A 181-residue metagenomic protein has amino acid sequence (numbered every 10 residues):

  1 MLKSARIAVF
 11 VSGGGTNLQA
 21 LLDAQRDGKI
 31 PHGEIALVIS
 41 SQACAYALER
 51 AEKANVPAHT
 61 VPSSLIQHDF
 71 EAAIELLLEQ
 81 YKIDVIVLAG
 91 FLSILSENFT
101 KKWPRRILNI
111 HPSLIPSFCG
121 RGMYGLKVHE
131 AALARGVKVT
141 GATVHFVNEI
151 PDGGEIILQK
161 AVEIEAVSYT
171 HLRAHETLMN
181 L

Functional and structural regions predicted by a protein language model:
L2-Y46: N-terminal Rossmann-like dinucleotide-binding module
G33, L37-P62, I66-D69: Short, surface-exposed acidic-centric catalytic microdomains
Y46, E97-N98, H145-E165: Mobile beta-alpha loop/short-helix "lid" or hinge segments that flank ligand
A72-P104, I110, P116: Helix-adjacent hinge/juxtasegments
F99, W103-I107, L114-L133: Anionic-ligand binding region
G120-E155: Short, glycine-/small-residue-rich phosphate/pyrophosphate-handling segment
T170-T177: Conserved small/polar residues in nucleotide/adenosyl-binding loops
